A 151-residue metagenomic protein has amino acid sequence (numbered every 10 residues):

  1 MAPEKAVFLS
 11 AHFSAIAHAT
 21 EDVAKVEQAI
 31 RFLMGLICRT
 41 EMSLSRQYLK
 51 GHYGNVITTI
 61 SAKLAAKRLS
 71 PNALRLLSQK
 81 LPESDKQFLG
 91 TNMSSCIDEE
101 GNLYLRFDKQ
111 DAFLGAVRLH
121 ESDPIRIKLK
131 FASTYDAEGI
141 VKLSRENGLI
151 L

Functional and structural regions predicted by a protein language model:
M1-M42: Long, hydrophobic N-terminal alpha-helical segment
A15-A19, M34, L64-R68, K109-F113 (+1 more regions): Beta-strand elements of well-folded, non-transmembrane domains
E21-K25, R68-R75, L114, A137-V141: Short, conserved charged micro-motifs
F32-L33, K63-K67, P71-L81: Acidic, Ser/Thr- and Gly-enriched intrinsically disordered low-complexity segments
L33-C38, K80-D85, D123-R126, N147-L151: A common structural junction motif
T40-R68: Short, charge-patterned binding micro-sites
L74-H120: Long, charge-patterned amphipathic alpha-helical coiled-coil/hairpin "stalk" segments used as oligomerization
N102-L151: Glycine-rich, aromatic-bearing surface loops/beta-hairpins
